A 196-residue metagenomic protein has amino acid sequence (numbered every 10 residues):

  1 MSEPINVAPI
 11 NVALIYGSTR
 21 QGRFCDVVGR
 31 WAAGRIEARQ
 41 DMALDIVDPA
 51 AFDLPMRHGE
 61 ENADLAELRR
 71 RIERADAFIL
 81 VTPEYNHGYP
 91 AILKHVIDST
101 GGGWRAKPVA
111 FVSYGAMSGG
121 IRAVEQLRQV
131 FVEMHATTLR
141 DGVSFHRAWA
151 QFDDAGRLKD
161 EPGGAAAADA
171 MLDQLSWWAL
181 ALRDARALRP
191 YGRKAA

Functional and structural regions predicted by a protein language model:
M1-T100, L158-D169, D173-S176, L182-A196: N-terminal beta1-alpha1-beta2 submodule of the flavodoxin-like/Rossmannoid cofactor-binding fold
A13, E84-H87, G102, F111-A116 (+1 more regions): Short glycine- and Lys/Arg-enriched binding-loop motifs that mark or flank ligand-binding interfaces
D45-P55, G102, M134-A155: Mobile beta-alpha loop/short-helix "lid" or hinge segments that flank ligand
H95-G103, Q129-M134: A glycine- and small-aliphatic-rich helix-loop capping segment at beta-alpha/alpha-beta transitions that lines
R105-K107: His-Asp phosphorelay/catalytic-motif detector in bacterial-type signaling
V109-A150, P162-A167: Short, glycine-/small-residue-rich phosphate/pyrophosphate-handling segment
